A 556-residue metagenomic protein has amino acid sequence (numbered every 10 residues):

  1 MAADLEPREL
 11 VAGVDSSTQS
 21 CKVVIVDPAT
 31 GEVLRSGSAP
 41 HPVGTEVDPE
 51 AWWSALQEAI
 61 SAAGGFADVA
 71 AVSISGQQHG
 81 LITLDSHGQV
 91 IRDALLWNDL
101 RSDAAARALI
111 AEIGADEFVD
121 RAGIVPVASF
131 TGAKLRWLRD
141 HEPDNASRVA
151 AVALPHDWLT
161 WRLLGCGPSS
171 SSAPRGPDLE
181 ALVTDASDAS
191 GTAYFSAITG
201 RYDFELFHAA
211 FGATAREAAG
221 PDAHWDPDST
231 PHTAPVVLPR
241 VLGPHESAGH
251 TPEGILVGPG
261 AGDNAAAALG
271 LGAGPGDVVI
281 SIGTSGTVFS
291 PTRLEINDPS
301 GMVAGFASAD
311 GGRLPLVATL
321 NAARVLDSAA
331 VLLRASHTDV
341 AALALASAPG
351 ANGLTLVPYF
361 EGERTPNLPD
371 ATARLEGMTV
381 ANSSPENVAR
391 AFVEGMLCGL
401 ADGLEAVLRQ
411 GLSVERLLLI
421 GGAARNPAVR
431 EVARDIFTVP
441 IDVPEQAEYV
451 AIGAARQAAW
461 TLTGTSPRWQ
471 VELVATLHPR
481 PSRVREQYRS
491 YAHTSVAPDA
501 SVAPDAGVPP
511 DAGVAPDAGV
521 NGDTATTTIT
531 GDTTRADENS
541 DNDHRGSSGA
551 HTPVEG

Functional and structural regions predicted by a protein language model:
M1-D93, A104, D120, R148 (+8 more regions): N-terminal glycine/serine-rich phosphate-binding loop of ATP-dependent small-molecule kinases, especially carbohydrate
P7, S17-S20, D68, S75-Q77 (+7 more regions): Short, basic and Ser/Thr-rich N-terminal targeting/leader segments
A12-G13, I110-A122, R136-L182, S196-A209 (+6 more regions): Active-site core segments that coordinate phosphate-bearing ligands/cofactors across diverse enzyme families
T18, T30, S102, D188 (+2 more regions): Short, glycine/acidic-enriched loop or turn micro-motifs at the edges of active sites
G37-S38, L95, R293, A318: Short clusters of small/polar residues that mark proteolytic maturation junctions
G65-N98, A122-T131, A151, T160-S196 (+2 more regions): Short beta-strand-loop/turn "lid" adjacent to the catalytic site in phosphate-handling enzymes
D99-E112: Short alpha-helix plus adjacent loop in nuclease-associated cores
D222, D228-H232, H493, D499 (+6 more regions): Asp/Glu-rich intrinsically disordered low-complexity tracts
